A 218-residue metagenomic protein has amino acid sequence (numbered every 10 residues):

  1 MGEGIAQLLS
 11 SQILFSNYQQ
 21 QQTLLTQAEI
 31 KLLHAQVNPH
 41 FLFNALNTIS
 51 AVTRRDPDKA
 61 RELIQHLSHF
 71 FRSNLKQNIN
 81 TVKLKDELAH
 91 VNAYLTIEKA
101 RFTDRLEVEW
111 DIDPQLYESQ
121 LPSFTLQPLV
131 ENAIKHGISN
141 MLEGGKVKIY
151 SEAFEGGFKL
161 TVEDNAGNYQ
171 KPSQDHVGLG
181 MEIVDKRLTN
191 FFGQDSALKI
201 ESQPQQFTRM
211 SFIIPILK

Functional and structural regions predicted by a protein language model:
M1-E201, F207-I213: Two-component histidine phosphotransfer core
L217-K218: Short, charged/polar, Gly/Pro-enriched secondary-structure boundary elements
